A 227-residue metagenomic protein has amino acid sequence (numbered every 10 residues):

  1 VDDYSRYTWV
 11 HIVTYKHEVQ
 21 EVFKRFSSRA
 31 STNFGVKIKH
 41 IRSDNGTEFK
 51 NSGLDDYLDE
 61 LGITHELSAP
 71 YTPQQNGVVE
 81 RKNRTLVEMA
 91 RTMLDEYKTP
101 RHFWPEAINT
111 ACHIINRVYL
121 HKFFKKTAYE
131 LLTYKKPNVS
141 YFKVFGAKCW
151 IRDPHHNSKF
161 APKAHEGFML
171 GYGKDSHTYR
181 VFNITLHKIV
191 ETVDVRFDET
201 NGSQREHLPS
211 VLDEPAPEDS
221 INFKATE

Functional and structural regions predicted by a protein language model:
V1-T8, I12, S27, Y57 (+2 more regions): Short conserved beta-strand segments at catalytic cores or DNA/RNA-binding microdomains of nucleic-acid binding
D2-R6, K16-E18, G46-E48, P70-P73 (+7 more regions): Conserved beta-strand elements of beta-rich interaction domains across eukaryotes, especially beta-propellers
S5-Y7, F34-H40: Short, surface-exposed connector motifs at secondary-structure boundaries
H11-F34, H187-V190, V195-R196, S203: Active-site beta-loop-alpha junctions of metal-dependent nucleic acid enzymes, especially the RNase H-like/DDE
R25-R29, N51-L54, P73, T99-P100 (+3 more regions): Eukaryotic intrinsically disordered and solvent-exposed regulatory patches
K39, F123-F124, Y129-E130, Y141-W150 (+1 more regions): Retroelement integrase C-terminal DNA-binding domain
S43-N45, F49-L58, H65-M89, R101-A111: RNase H-like two-metal-ion nuclease catalytic core shared by retroviral integrases and related mobile-element nucleases
K98-K148, T178: Charged, gly/pro-enriched flexible loop segments at helix/strand junctions
